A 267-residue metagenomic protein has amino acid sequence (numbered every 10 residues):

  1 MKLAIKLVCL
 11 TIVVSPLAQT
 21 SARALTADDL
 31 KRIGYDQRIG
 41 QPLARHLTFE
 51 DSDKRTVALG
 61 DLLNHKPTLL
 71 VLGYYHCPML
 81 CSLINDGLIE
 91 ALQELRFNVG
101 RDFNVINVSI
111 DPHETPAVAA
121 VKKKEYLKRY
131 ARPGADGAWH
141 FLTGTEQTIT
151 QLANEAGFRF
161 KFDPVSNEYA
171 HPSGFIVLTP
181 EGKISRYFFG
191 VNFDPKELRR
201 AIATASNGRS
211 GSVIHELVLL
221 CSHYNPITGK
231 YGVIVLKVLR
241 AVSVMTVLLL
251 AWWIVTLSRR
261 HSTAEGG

Functional and structural regions predicted by a protein language model:
K6-P16: Bacterial N-terminal signal peptides
L25-G60, D86-E90: N-terminal "domain-start" segment that seeds a small globular fold
P42-A44, N64-P67, G100-V105, D136 (+1 more regions): Extracytoplasmic
A58-L88, V105-I106: Short active-site neighborhood of thiol/selenol oxidoreductases, capturing the structured segment around
N85-I149: Structural microenvironment flanking redox-active thiols in thiol-disulfide oxidoreductases
F162-C221: Extracytoplasmic/lumenal ectodomains and periplasmic regions of secretory and membrane proteins
Y224-M245: Juxtamembrane/start-of-transmembrane alpha-helix segments at the extracytoplasmic/lumenal side of membrane anchors
V247-G267: Juxtamembrane interface at the cytosolic side of transmembrane helices
